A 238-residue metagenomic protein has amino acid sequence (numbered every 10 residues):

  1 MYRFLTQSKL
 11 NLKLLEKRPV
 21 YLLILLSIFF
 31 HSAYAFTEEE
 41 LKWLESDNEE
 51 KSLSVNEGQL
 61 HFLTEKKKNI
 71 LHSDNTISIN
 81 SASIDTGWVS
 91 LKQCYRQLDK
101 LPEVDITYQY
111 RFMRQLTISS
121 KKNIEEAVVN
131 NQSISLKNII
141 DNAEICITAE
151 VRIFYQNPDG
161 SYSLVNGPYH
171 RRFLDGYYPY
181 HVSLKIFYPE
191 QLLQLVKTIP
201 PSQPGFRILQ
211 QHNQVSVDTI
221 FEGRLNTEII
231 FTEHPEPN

Functional and structural regions predicted by a protein language model:
M1-E16: N-terminal secretory signal peptides that target proteins for export/translocation
Y21-F29: Bacterial N-terminal signal peptides
A35-A82: N-terminal, polar/Ser/Thr-rich
K66-K67, I77-W88, D105-T107, L136-N138 (+1 more regions): Short, solvent-exposed beta-strand/turn "edge" segments of beta-rich domains on protein surfaces
V89-Q97: Short, well-ordered beta-strand segments enriched in hydrophobic/aromatic residues
L98-V129, D175-F206: Solvent-exposed beta-hairpin/edge-strand motifs
Q115-V165, Q211-I230, H234: A surface-exposed beta-strand-loop module
R152-Q191: Glycine/proline-rich low-complexity spacer/linker segments in large multi-domain proteins
